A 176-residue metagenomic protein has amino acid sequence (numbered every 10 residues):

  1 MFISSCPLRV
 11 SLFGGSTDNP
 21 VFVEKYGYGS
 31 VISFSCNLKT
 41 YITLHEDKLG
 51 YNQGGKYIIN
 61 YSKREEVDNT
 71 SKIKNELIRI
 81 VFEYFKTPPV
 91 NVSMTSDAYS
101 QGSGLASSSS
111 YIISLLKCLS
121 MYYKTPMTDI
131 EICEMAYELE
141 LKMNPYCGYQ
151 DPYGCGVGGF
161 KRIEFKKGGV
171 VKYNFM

Functional and structural regions predicted by a protein language model:
M1, K48-R64, R162, G168-F175: Short, well-ordered strand-loop elements centered on a beta-strand within folded domains, enriched for acidic residues
F2-L8, G14-G29, M121-M176: ATP-dependent small-molecule kinase catalytic core of the GHMP/sugar-kinase superfamily and closely related
F2-S4, V10, T40, Y57 (+2 more regions): A broad, low-specificity signal marking well-ordered, structured residues that form hydrophobic/aromatic
F13, K72-E76, G148: Secondary-structure junction/capping motif
V31-S35: Short Gly/Pro-enriched turn/cap motifs at secondary-structure boundaries
C36-E138: Anion-binding (especially nucleotide phosphate/pyrophosphate-binding) glycine-rich loop and adjoining beta-alpha core
